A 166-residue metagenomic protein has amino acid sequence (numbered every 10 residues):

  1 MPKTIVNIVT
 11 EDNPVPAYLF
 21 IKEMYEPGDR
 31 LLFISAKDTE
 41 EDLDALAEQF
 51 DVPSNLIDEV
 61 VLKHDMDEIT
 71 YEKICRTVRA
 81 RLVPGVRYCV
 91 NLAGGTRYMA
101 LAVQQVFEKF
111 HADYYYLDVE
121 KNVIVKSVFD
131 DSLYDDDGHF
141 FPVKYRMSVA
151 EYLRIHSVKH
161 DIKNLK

Functional and structural regions predicted by a protein language model:
M1-Y88, L101-K166: Long, low-complexity, Lys/Arg-enriched
C89-A93: Short glycine-rich or small-residue beta-strand-to-loop segments that form or flank ligand, phosphate, metal/Fe-S
R97-M99: Hydrophobic alpha-helical
